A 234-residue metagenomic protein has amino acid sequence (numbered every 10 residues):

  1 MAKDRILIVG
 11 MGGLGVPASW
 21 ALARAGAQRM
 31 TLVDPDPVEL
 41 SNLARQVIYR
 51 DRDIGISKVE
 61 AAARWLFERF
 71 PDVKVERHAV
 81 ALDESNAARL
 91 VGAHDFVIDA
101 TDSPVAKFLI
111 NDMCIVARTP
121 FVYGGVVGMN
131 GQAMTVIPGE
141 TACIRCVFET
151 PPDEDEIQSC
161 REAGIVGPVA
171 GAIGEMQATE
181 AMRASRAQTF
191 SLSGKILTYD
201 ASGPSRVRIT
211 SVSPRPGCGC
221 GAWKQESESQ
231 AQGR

Functional and structural regions predicted by a protein language model:
M1-R234: Adenine nucleotide-associated cytosolic modules
